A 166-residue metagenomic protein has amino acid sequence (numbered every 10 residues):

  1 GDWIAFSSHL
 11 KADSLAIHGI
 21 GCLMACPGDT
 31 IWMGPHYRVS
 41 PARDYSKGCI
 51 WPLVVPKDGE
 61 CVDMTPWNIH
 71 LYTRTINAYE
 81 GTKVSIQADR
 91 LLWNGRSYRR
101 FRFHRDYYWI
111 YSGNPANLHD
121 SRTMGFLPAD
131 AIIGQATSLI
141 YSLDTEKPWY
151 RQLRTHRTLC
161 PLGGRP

Functional and structural regions predicted by a protein language model:
G1-P166: Extended hydrophobic leader/signal-anchor segments used for secretion and membrane insertion
